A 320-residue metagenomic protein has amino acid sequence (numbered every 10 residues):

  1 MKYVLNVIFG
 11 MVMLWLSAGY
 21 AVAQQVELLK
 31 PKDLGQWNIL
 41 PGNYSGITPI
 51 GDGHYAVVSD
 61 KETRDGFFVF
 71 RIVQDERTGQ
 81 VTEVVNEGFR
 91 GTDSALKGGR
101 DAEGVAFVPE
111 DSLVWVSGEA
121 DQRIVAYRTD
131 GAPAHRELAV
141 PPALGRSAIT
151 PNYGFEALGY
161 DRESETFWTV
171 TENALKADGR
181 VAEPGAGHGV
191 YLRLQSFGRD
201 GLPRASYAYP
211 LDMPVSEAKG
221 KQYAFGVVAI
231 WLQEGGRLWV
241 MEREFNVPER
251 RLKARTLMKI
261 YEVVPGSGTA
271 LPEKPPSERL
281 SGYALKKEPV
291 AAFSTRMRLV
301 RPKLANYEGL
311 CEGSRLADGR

Functional and structural regions predicted by a protein language model:
M1-L5: Positively charged n-region of N-terminal signal peptides that target proteins for export
N6-A18: Bacterial N-terminal signal peptides
A21-R320: Sequence/structural signature of beta-propeller domains
